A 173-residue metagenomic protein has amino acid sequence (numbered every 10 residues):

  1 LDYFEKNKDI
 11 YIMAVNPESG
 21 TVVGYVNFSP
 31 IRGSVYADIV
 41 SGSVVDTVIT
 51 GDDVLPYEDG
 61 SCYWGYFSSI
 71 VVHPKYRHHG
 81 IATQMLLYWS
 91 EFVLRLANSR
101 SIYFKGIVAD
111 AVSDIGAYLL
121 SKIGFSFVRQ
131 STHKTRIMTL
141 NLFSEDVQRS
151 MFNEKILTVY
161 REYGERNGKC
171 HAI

Functional and structural regions predicted by a protein language model:
L1-V23, N27-P30: Active-site rim helix/loop that mediates acceptor-substrate recognition in acyltransferases
E18, P30-R32, V71-P74, A111-S113: Short, flexible loop/turn elements at secondary-structure junctions
V23-Y25, F67, F104-G106: Extracellular structured ligand-interaction cores
N27-S69: Conserved acyl-donor/pantetheine-binding loop and adjacent beta-alpha core of acyl/acetyltransferases and related
L55-G60, Q84-F104: Conserved acyl-CoA
F67-R95: Conserved acetyl-CoA-binding loop-helix of GNAT-fold acetyltransferases
L94-I173: Terminal substrate-recognition subdomain of acyl/acetyltransferases
